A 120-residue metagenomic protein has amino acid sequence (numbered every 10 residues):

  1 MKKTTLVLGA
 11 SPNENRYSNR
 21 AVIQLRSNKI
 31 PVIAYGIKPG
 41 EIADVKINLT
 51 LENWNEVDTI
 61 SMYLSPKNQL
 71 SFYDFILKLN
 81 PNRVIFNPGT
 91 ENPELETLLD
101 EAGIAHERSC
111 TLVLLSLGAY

Functional and structural regions predicted by a protein language model:
T4-L6: Conserved beta-strand elements of the Class I
L8-S11, Y35: Short hydrophobic segments within beta-strands
N15, V22-A43: NAD(P)-binding Rossmann-fold cofactor-contacting core
I30, P81, I104: Short phosphate-binding/catalytic loops that engage adenosine nucleotides
V45-N55: Short acidic low-complexity segments
V57-P93: Mid-chain, well-packed structural core segment of small domains
P88-L115: Rossmann-fold NAD(P)-binding glycine/threonine-rich loop
L117-Y120: A charged, well-structured terminal subsegment
